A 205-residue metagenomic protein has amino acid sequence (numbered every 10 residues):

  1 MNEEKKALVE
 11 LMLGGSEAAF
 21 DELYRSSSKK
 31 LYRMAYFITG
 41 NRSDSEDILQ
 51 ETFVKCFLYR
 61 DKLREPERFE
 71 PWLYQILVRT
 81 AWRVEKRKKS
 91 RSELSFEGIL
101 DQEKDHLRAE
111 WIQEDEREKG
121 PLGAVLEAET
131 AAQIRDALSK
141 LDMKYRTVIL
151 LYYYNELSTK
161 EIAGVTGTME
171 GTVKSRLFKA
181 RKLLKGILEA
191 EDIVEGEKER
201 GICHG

Functional and structural regions predicted by a protein language model:
M1-N2, A7-L11, E93-E97, Q133 (+2 more regions): C-terminal edge and immediately downstream basic/flexible tail or linker adjoining helix-turn-helix-like DNA-binding
K5, E10, G14-E17, K89 (+2 more regions): Amphipathic alpha-helical segment used for protein-protein interaction
V9-R33, F37: A short, charge-rich alpha-helical start-of-domain segment used by transcription regulators
Y24-R25, Y32, R42-Y59: Conserved RNAP core-binding helix
S26-K29, F37-I38, L141, L150-L157: Short helix-capping/turn signature of helix-turn-helix
R33, D47-V54, E67-R79: Structural recognition of an alpha-helix C-terminal capping motif at a helix-to-coil junction
L58-E65, V78-F96, K104-D105, E127 (+1 more regions): Arg/Lys-rich amphipathic alpha helix in sigma70-family domain 2
V78-W82, I134, Y145, Y154 (+2 more regions): DNA-recognition helix of helix-turn-helix
